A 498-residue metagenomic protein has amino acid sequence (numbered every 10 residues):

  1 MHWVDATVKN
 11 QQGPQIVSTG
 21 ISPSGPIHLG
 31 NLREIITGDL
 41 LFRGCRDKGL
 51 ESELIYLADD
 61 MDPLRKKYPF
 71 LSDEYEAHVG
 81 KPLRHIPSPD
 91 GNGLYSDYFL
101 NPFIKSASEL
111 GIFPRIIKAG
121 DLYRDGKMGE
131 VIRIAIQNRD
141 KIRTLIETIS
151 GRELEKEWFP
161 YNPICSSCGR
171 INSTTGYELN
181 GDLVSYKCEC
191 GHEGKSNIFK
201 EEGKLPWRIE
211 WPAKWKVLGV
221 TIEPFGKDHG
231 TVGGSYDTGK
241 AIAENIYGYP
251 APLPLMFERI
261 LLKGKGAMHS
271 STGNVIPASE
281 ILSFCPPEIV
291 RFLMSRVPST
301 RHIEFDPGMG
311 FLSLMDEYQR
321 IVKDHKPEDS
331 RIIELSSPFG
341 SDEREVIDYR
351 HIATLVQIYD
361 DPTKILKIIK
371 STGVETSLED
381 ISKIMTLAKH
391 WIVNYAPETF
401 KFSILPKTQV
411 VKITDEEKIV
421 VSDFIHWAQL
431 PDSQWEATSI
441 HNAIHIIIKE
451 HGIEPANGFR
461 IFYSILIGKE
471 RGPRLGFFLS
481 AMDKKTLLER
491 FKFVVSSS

Functional and structural regions predicted by a protein language model:
M1-F70, P212-G233: N-terminal catalytic cores of NTP/NDP-binding nucleotidyl/phosphoryl-transfer enzymes
M1-Q12, I27, E53-I55, R143 (+3 more regions): Basic, alpha-helical terminal appendages of large translation-related enzymes
H28, A135, P286, F462: Residue-level signal for inorganic ion chemistry
R43-L50, N245-P250, S497-S498: Secondary-structure transition/capping motifs at alpha-helix termini and the adjoining loop/turn into the next element
D62-H78, V131-I132, G266-A267, G273: Charged, often glycine-rich, active-site loop that binds/positions anionic groups
Y75-L110: A glycine-rich helix N-cap at a beta->alpha junction
I112-I116, G120-A278: Active-site cores that bind ATP or allylic diphosphates and position pyrophosphate for catalysis
T231, Y236, E258-N394, I467-S498: Catalytic adenosine-cofactor/nucleotide-binding cores of aminoacyl-tRNA synthetases and other
